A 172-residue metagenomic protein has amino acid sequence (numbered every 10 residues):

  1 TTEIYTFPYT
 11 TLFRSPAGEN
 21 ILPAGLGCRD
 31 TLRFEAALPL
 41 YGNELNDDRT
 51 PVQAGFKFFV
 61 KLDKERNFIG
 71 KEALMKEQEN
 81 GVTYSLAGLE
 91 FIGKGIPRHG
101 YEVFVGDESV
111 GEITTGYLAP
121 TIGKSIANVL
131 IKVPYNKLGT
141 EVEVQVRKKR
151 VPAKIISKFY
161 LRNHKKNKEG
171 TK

Functional and structural regions predicted by a protein language model:
T1-L12: Short, small-residue-biased leader/transition segments that mark boundaries at the very start of proteins
T10-K172: Conserved, structured C-terminal
